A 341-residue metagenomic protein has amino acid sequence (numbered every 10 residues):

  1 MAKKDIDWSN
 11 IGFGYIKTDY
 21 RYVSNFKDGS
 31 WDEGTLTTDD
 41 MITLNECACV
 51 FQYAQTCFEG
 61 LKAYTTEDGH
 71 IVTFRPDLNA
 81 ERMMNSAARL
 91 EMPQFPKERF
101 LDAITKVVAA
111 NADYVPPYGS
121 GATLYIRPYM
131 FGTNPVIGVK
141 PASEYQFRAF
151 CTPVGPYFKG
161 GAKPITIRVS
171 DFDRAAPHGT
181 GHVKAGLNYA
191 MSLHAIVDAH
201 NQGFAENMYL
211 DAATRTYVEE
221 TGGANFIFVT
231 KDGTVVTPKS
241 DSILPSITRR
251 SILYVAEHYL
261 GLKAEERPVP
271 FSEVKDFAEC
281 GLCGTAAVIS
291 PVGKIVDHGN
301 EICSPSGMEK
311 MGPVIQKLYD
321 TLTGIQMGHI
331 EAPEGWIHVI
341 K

Functional and structural regions predicted by a protein language model:
M1-V107, Y129, V136-K341: Helix-start/capping segments and mature chain N-termini
V107-G121: Charged, gly/pro-rich active-site loop segments
P117-R127, F131: Extended, Lys/Arg-enriched charged tracts that mediate electrostatic binding to polyanionic substrates
